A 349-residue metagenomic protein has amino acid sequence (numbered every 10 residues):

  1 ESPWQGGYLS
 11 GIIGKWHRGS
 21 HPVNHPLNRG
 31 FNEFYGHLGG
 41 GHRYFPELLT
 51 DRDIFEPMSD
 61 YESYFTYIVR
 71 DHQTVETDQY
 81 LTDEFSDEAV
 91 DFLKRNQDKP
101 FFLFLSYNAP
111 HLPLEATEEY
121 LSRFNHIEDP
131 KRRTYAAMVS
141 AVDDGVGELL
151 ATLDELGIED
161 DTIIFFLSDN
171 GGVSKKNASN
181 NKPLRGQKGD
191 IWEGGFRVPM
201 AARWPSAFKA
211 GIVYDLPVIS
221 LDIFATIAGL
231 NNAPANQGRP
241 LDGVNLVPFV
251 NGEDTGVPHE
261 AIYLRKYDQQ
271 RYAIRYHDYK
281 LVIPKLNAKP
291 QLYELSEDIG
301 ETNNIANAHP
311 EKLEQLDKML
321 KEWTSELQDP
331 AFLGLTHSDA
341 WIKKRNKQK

Functional and structural regions predicted by a protein language model:
E1-Q291, L295-S325, D329-K349: Formylglycine-dependent sulfatase
